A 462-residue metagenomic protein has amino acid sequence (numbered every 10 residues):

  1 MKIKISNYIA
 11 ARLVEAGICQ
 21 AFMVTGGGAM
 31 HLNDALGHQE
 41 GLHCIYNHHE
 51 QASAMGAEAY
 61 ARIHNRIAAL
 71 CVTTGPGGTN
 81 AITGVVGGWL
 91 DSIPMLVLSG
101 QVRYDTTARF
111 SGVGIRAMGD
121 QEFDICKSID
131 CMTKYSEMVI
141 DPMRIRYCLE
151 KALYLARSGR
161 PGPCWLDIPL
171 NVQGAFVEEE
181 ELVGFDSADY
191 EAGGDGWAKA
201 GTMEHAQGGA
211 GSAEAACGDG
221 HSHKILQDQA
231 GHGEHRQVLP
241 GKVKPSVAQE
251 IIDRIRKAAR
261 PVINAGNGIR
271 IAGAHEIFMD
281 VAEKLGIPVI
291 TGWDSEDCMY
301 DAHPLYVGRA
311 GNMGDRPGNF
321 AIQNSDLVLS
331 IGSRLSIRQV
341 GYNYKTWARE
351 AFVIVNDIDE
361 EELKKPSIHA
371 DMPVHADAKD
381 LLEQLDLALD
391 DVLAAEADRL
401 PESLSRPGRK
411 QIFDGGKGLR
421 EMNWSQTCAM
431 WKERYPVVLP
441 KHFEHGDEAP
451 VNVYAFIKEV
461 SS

Functional and structural regions predicted by a protein language model:
M1, M143, A192-G194, G201 (+6 more regions): Phosphate/pyrophosphate-binding active-site segments
C19-E58, C71, G100-R103, V243-K244 (+2 more regions): Anionic-ligand anchoring segments at beta-strand to alpha-helix junctions in alpha/beta enzyme folds, i.e., glycine
V24, C71-T73, L96-Q101, I140 (+4 more regions): Short beta-strand segments
A29-L32, A52-G56, P76-V85, W89 (+2 more regions): Short glycine/serine/threonine-rich phosphate/pyrophosphate-binding segments that cradle anionic phosphate groups
R66, I115-S158, G193, N324-S325 (+4 more regions): Conserved thiamine diphosphate
N80-C131, V340, K345-V355: Glycine/threonine-rich beta-strand-loop-alpha-helix active-site module that forms ligand/phosphate-binding
F123, L155-G201, C217, H223-I255: Conformationally flexible catalytic loops at phosphate/diphosphate-handling active centers
G311-L363, H369: Phosphate/diphosphate-binding loops
